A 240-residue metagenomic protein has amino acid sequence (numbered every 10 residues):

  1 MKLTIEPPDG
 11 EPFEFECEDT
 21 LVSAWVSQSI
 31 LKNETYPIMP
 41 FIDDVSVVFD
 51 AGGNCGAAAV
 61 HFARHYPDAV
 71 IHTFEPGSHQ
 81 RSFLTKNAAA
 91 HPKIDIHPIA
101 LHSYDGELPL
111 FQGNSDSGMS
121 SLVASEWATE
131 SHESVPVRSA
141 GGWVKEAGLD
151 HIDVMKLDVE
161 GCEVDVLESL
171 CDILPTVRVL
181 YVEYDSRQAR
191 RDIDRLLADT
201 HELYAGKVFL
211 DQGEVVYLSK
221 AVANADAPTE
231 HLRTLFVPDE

Functional and structural regions predicted by a protein language model:
M1-E240: Phosphate/nucleotide-binding beta-alpha loop and adjacent structural elements of enzyme active sites
